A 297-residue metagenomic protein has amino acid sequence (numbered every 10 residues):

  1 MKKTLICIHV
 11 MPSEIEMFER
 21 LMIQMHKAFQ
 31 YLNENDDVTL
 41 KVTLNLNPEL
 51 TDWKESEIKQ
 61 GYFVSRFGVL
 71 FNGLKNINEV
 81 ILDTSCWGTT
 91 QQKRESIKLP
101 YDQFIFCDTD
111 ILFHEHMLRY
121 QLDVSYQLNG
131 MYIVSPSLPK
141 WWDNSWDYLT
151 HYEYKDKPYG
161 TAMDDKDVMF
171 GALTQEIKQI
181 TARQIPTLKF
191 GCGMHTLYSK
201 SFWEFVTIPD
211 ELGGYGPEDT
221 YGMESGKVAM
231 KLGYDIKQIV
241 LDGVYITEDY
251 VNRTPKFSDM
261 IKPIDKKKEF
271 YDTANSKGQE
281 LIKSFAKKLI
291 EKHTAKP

Functional and structural regions predicted by a protein language model:
K3-H9, M25, V38-L44: Hydrophobic targeting segments
I8-R20, P48-L50, W87: Active-site beta-to-alpha loop of glycosyltransferases that engages the nucleotide-sugar donor
E14-Q30, S56-E57: Short, well-formed alpha-helical segments that are part of the catalytic scaffolds of diverse glycosyltransferases
D36-T51, L82-D83: Short beta-strand/loop segment that forms part of the nucleotide-sugar
D52-Y101: Active-site-proximal specificity loops/subdomain of glycosyltransferases
D102-L112: Short beta-strand-to-loop acidic/aromatic patch adjacent to the donor-nucleotide binding site
H114-H116, Y120-D210: Conserved catalytic core of nucleotide-sugar-dependent glycosyltransferases
Q184-G193, F205-P297: C-terminal catalytic/acceptor-binding lobe
